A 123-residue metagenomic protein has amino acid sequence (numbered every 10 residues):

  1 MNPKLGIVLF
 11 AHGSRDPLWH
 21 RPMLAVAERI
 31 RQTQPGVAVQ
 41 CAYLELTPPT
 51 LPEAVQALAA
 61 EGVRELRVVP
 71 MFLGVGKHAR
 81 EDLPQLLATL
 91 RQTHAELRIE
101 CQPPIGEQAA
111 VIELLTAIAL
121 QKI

Functional and structural regions predicted by a protein language model:
M1-I123: Active-site-proximal alpha-helix that buttresses catalytic centers in soluble enzyme cores
